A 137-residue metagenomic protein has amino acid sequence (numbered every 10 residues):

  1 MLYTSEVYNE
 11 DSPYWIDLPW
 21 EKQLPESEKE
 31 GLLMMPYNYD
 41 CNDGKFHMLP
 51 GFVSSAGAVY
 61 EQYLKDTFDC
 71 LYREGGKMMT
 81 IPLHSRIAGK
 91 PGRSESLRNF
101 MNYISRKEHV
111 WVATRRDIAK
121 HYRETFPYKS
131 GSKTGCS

Functional and structural regions predicted by a protein language model:
M1-G75, K129-G131: Active-site-adjacent pocket scaffolds in enzyme catalytic domains
S54, A58-S137: C-terminal domain-boundary segment and adjacent tail
